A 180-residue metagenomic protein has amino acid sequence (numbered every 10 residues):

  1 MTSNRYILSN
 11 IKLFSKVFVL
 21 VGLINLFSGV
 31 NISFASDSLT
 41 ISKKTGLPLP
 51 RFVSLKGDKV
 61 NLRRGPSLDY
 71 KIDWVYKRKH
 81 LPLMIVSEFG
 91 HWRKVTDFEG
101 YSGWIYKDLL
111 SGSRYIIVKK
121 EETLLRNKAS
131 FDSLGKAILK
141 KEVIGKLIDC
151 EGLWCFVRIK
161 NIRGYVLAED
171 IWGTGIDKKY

Functional and structural regions predicted by a protein language model:
S3-V19: Bacterial N-terminal signal peptides that target proteins for export
K16-G29: Bacterial N-terminal signal peptides
N31-S33: N-terminal cationic amphipathic segment used for targeting or macromolecule association
A35-R64, V75-K79, V86-Y101, I105-N127 (+4 more regions): SH3-family beta-barrel domains
L68: Extracytoplasmic Gram-positive cell-surface binding/anchoring modules and repeats
